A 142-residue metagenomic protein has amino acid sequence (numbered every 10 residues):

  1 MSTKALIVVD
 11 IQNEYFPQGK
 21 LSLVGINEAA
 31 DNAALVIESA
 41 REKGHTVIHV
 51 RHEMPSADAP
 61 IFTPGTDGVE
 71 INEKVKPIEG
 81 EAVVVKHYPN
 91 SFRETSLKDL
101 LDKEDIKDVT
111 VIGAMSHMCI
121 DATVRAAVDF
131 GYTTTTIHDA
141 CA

Functional and structural regions predicted by a protein language model:
M1-A82, K98-D99: Active-site acidic carboxylates
Q12-N13, M54, Y88, S116 (+1 more regions): Short, glycine/serine-rich, charged loops/turns that create anion-binding and catalytic segments at active sites
G44-H45, D105, G131: Glycine-centered short loops/turns at secondary-structure junctions
E73, T95, D121: Alpha-helical elements of the RecA-like P-loop NTPase motor core of helicases
P77-H117: Internal catalytic-core helix/loop-beta-alpha segment that presents or stabilizes conserved functional determinants
T110-G113, T133-A142: A short glycine-rich beta-strand->turn/loop micro-motif centered on a GG-aromatic cluster
I120-F130: Short Gly/Thr/Asp-enriched flexible loops that form oxyanion-binding sites at enzyme active sites
